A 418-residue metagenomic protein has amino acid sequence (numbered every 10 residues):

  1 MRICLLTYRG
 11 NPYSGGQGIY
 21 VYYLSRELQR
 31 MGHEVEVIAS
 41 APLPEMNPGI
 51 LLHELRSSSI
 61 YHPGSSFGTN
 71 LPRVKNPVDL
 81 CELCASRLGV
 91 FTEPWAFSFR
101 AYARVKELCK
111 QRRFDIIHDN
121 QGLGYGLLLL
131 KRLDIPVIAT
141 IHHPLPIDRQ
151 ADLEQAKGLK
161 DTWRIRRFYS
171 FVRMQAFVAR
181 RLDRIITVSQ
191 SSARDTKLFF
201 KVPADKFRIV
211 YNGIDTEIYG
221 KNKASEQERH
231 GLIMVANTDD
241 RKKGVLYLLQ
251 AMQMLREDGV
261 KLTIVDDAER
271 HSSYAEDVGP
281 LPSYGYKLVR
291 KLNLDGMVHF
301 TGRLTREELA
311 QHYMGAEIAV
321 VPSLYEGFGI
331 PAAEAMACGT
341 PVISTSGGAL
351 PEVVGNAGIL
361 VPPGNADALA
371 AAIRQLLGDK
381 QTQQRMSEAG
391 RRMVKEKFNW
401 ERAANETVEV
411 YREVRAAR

Functional and structural regions predicted by a protein language model:
S65-G89, K131-A176: Acceptor-binding helix/loop patch of EC 2.4 sugar-transfer enzymes, predominantly nucleotide-sugar-dependent
S191, G213: Carbohydrate-associated surface elements
S225-M252, T263: Conserved donor-binding/catalytic core segment of Leloir-type glycosyltransferases
D277-E307: Nucleotide-activated donor-binding/catalytic signature segment of Leloir-type glycosyltransferases, i.e., the conserved
R303, Q311-A316: Short alpha-helical donor nucleotide-sugar binding micro-motif in glycosyltransferases
L324: Aromatic "clamp/platform" in nucleotide-sugar-dependent glycosyltransferases that forms part of the donor/acceptor
P341-S344: Short hydrophobic beta-strand element within catalytic cores of glycosyltransferases and related nucleotide-activated
I359-A366, Q375-K380: Conserved acidic donor-binding segment of nucleotide-sugar-dependent glycosyltransferases
